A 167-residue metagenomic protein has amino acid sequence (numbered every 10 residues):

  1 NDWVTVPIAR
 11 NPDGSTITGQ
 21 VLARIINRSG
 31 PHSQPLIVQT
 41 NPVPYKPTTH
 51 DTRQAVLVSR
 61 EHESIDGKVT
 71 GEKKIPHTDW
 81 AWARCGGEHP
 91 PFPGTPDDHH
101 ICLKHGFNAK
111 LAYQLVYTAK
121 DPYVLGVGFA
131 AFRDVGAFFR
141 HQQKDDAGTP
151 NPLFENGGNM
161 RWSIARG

Functional and structural regions predicted by a protein language model:
N1-R166: C-terminal His-loop and adjacent cap/lid subdomain of alpha/beta-hydrolase
